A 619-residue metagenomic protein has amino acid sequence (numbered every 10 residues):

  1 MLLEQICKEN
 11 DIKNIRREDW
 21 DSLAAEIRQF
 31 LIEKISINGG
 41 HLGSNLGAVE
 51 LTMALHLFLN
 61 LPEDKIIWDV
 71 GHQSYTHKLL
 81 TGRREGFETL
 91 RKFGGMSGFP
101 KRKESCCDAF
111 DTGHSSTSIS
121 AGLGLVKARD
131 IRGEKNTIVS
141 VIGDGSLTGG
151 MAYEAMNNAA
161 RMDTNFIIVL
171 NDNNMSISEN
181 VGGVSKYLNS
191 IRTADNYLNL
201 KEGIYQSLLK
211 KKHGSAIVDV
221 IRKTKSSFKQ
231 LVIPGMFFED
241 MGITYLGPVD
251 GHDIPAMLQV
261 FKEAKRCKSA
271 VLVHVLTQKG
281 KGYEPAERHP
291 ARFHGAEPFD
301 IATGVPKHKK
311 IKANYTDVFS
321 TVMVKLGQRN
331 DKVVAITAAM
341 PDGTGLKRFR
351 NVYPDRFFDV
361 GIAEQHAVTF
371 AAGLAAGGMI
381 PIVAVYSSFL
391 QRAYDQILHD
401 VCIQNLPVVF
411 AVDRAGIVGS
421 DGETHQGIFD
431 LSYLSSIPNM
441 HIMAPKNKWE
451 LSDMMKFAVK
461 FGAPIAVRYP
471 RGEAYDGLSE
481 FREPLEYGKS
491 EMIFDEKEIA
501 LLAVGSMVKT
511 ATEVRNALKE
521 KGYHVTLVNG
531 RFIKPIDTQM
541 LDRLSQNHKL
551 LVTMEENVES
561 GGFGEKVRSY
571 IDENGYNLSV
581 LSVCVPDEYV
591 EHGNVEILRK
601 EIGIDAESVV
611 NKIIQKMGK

Functional and structural regions predicted by a protein language model:
M1-L80, E239, I243-L258, C267 (+1 more regions): N-terminal amphipathic, basic-rich helices that act as targeting or association modules
L3, N174-F319: Long, well-ordered, tryptophan-enriched scaffold segments
H41-M162, Y315, K332-V333, T337-A338 (+1 more regions): Cofactor-binding active-site loop characterized by glycine-rich and histidine/acidic residues
K65, S269, T277-L390, Q396-L406 (+4 more regions): Non-catalytic terminal/interface segments that mediate subunit docking, oligomerization, and allosteric communication
G86-M96, R161-M175, N196, C402-R414: A glycine-rich helix N-cap at a beta->alpha junction
I217-P285, P407-V412, L431-E480, A606-K619: Structural signature of the thiamine diphosphate
Q259-K262, H294-G295, G304, N314-R329 (+6 more regions): Glycine-/acidic-rich phosphate or pyrophosphate-binding loops and their flanking alpha/beta elements
P298, A302, P306-K309, G419-D421 (+2 more regions): Peripheral docking tails and interdomain loops at the edges of cofactor- or intermediate-handling domains
